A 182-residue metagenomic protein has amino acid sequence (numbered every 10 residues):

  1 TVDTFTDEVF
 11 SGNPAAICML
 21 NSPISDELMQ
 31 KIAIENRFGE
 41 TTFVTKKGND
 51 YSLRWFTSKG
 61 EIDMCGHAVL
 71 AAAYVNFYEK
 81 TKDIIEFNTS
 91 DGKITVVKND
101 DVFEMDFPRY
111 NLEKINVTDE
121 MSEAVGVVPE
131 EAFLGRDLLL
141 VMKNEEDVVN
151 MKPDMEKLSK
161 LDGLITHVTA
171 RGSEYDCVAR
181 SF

Functional and structural regions predicted by a protein language model:
T1-M64, A68-F182: Active-site proximal loop and beta-alpha junction motif in alpha/beta enzyme cores
